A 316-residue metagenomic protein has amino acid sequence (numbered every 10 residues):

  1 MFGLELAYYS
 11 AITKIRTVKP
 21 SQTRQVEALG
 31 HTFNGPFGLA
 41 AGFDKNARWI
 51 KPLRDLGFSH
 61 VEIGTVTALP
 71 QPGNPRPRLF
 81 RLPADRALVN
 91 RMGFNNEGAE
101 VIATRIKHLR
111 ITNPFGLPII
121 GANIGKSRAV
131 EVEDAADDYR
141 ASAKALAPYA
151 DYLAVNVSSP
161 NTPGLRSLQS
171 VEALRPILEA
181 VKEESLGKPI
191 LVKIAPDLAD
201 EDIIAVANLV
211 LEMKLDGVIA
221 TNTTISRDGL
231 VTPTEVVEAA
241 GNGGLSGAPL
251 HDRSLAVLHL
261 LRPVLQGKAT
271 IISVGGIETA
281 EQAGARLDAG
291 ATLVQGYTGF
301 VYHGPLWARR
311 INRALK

Functional and structural regions predicted by a protein language model:
M1-V26, A87-N95, A99-E100: An N-cap/entry alpha-helix motif that binds or orients negatively charged groups
E5-Q22, V157-A173, L209-G267, L306-W307: Glycine/Thr-rich beta-alpha phosphate-binding loop at enzyme active sites
G30-G38, F115-A122, E184-L198, P263-S273: Short beta-strand/loop segments at the ligand-binding rim of alpha/beta enzyme cores
N46-D55, L198-M213, R262-G267, I277-V294: Catalytic cores of alpha/beta
G57-Q71, G217-R227, G276-I277, Q282-R310: Glycine-rich phosphate-binding active-site loops on the catalytic face of alpha/beta enzymes
G64-G116: A gly/proline- and charged-residue-enriched helix-loop-helix capping module
P70-R86, D228-G243, G299-K316: C-terminal helical cap(s) of enzyme catalytic domains, especially alpha/beta-barrels
S127-Y139, S167, V192-E212: Active-site glycine- and acidic-residue-rich loops that bind and position anionic ligands or nucleotide-like cofactors
